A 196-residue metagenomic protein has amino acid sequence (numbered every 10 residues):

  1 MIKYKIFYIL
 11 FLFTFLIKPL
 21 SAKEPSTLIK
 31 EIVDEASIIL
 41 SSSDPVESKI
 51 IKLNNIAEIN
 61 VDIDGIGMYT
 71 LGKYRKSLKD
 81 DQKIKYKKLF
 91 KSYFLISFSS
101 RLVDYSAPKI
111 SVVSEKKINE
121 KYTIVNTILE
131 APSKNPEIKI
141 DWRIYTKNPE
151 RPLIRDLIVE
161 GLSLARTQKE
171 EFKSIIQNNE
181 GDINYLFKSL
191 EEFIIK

Functional and structural regions predicted by a protein language model:
M1-K3: N-terminal hydrophobic targeting signals that begin at the initiator methionine
K5-L16: Sec-dependent N-terminal signal peptides
I17-A22: Sec/Tat signal peptide C-region and signal peptidase I cleavage site
E24-L102: Early exported N-terminus immediately downstream of N-terminal targeting peptides
R75, S92-Y93, A131-P132, G161-L164: Solvent-exposed loop/turn segments at secondary-structure junctions within structured extracellular/periplasmic domains
I96-D141, S189, F193-K196: Surface-exposed, charged secondary-structure patches
E137-R166: Short beta-strand edge/turn micro-motifs at domain boundaries
D156-K196: Low-complexity, intrinsically disordered terminal/linker segments enriched in charged and Gly/Pro repeats
